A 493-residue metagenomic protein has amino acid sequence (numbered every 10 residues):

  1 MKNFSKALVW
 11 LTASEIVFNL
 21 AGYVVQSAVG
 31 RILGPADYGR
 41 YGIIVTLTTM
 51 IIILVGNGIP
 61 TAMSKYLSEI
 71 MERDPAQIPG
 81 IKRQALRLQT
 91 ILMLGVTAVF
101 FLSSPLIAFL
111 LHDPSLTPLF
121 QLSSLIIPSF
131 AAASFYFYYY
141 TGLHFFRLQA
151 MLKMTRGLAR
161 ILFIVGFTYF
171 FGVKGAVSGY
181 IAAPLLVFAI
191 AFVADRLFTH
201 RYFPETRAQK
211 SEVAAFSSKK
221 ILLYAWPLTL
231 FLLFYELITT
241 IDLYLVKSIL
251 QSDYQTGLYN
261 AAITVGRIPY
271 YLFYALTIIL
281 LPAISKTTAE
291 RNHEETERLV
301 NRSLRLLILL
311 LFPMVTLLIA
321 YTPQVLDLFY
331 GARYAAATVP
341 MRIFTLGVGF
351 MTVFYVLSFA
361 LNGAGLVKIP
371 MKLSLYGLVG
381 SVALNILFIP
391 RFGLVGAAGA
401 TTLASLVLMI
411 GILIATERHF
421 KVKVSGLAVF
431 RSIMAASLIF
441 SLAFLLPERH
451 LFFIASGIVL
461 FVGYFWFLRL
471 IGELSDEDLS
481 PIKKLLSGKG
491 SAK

Functional and structural regions predicted by a protein language model:
N3-T61, T97-F101, I126, I161 (+3 more regions): Signature of the first transmembrane helix
K6-G22, R156, Y180-V187, A191 (+4 more regions): Transmembrane helical elements of multi-pass membrane transporters/channels
V25-S27, G39-G56, R87, P227 (+5 more regions): Alpha-helical transmembrane segments of polytopic membrane transporters and translocases
S27, N57-R73, T141-G142, F203-P204 (+3 more regions): Helix-loop junctions and terminal segments of transmembrane helices in multi-pass membrane transport/translocation
S104-S123, D253, N301, L318-G349: Interfacial segments at transmembrane-helix termini and the short loops linking adjacent helices
Q121, M151-H200, L375-S381, L394-A415 (+2 more regions): Hydrophobic alpha-helical transmembrane segments
S129-T155, T345-Y376: Membrane-interface junctions at transmembrane-helix termini in multi-pass inner-membrane proteins
F444-K493: Membrane-proximal transmembrane or re-entrant/amphipathic helices at the cytosolic face
